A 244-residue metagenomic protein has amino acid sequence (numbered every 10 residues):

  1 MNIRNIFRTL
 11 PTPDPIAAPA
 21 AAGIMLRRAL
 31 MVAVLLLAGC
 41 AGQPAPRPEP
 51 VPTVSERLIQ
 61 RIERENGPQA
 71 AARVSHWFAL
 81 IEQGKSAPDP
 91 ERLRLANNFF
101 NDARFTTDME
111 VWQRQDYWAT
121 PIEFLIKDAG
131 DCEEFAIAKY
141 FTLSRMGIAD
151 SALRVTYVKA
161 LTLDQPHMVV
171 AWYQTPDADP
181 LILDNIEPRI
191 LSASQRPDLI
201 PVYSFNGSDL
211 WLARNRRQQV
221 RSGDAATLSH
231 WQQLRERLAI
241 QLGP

Functional and structural regions predicted by a protein language model:
N2-F7, C40-P244: A structural boundary/capping signal
I3-L30: Bacterial N-terminal signal peptides that target proteins for export
A21, L37-C40: Intrinsically disordered, low-complexity segments enriched in small/polar residues
R28-A38: Bacterial N-terminal signal peptides
